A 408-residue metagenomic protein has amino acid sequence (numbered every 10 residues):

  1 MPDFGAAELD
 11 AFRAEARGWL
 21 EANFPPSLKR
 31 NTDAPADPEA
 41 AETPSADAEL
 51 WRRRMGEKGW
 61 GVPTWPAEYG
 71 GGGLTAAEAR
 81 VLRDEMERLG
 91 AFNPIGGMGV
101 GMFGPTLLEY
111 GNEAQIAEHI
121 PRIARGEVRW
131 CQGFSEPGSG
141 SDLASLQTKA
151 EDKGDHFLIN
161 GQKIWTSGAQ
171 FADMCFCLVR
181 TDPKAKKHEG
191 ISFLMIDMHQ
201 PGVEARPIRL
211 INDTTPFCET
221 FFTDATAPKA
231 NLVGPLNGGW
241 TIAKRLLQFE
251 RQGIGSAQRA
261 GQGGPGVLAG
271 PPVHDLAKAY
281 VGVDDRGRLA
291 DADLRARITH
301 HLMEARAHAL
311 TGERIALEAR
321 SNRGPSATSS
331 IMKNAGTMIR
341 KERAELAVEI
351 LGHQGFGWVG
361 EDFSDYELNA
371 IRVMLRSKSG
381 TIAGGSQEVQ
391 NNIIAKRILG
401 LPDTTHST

Functional and structural regions predicted by a protein language model:
P2-G5, A77, V81-L82, M102 (+3 more regions): Glycine-rich phosphate/cofactor-binding loops in nucleotide/flavin-utilizing enzymes
D3-A7, F12, V203-A309, G380: Glycine-rich beta->alpha junctions and the first turn(s) of the following alpha-helix
L28-P38, L289-R295, R306-D362: C-terminal helix-coil-helix/basic helical segment that borders enzyme active sites and/or dimer interfaces and provides
E49-A117, P121-G126, S167-M174, A305 (+4 more regions): Internal helix-loop-helix
G126-F134: A short, Trp-centered hydrophobic/proline-enriched beta-strand micro-motif
T148-E151: A structural signal for short hydrophobic beta-strand segments in well-ordered beta-sheet cores
D155-H156, N160-R206: A short core secondary-structure module
I164-A169, I211-N212, S379-G384: Glycine-rich phosphate/pyrophosphate-binding beta-alpha loops
